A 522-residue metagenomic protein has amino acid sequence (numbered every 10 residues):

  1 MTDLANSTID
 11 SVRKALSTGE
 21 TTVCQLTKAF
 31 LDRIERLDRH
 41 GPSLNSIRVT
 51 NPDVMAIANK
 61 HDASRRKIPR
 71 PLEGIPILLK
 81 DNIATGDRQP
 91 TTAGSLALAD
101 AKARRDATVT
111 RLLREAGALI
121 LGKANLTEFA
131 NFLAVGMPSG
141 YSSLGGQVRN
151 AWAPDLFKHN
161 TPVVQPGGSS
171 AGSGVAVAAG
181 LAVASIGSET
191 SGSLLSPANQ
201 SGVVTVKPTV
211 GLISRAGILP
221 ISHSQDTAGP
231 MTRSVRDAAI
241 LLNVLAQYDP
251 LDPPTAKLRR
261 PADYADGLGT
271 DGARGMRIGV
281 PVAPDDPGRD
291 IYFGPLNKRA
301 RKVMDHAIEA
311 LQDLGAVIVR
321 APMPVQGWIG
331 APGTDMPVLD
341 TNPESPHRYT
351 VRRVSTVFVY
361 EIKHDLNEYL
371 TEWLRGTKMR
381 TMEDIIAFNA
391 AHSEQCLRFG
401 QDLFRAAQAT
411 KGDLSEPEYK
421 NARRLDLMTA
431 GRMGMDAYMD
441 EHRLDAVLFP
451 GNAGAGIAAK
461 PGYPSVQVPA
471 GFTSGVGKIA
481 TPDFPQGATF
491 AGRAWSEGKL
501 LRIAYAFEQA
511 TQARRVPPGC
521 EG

Functional and structural regions predicted by a protein language model:
M1-D100, L126-A134, P254-A265, G269 (+3 more regions): Short, well-ordered alpha-helical
S11-T18, S43-I47, L96-D100, V163 (+5 more regions): Second-shell loop/turn segments in exported
S17, R36-R39, E115, L119 (+7 more regions): Structural helix-boundary/capping segments
G19, G74, K80, E115 (+6 more regions): Glycine-rich, small-residue loops and helix-cap segments that act as flexible hinges at active-site edges
E20, T27-K28, N59, A107 (+6 more regions): Acyltransferase
F30, V54, K80, L113 (+5 more regions): Conserved hydrophobic/aromatic pocket- or pore-lining residues that grip, position, or stack substrates in active sites
H40, E73-D226, P254, P281-A283 (+4 more regions): Short glycine/serine-rich loop/turn segments
T92, V135-S142, I329-K363: Charged, often glycine-rich, active-site loop that binds/positions anionic groups
